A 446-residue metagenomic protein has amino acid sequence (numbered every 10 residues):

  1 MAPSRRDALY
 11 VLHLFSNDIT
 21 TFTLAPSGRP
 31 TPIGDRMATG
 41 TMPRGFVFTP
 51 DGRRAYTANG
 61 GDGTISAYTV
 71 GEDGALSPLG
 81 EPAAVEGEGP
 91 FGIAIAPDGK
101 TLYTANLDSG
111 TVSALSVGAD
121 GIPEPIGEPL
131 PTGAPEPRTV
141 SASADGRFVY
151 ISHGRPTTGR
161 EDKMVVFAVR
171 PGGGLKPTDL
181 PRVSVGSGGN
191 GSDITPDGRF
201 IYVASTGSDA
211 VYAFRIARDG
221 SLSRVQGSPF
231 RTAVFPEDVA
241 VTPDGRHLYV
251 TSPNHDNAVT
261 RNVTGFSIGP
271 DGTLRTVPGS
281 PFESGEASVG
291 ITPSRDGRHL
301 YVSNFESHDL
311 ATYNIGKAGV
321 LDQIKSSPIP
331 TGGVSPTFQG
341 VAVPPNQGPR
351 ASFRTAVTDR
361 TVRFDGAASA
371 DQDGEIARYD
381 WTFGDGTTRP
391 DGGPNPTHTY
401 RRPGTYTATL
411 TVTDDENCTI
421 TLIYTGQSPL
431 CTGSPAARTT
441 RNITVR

Functional and structural regions predicted by a protein language model:
M1-R350, E375, T419, R446: Predominantly soluble domains enriched in secretory-pathway, periplasmic, or organellar proteins
V343-R446: Extracellular/lumenal mature domains of secreted and surface-exposed proteins
